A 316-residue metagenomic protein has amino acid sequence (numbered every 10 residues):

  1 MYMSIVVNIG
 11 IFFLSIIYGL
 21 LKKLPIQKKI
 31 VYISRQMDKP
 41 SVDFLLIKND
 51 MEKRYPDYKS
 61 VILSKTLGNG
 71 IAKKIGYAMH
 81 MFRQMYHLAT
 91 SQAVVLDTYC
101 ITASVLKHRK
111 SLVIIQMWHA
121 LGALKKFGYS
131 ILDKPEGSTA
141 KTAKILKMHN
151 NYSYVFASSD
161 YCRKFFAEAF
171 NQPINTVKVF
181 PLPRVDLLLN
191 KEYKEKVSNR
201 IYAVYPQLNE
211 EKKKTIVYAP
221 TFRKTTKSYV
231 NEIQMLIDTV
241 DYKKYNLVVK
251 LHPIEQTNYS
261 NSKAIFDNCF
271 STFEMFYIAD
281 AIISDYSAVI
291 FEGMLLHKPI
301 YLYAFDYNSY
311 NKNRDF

Functional and structural regions predicted by a protein language model:
M1-Y86: N-terminal pre-catalytic "stem/leader" segment of glycosyltransferase-like enzymes
I30-I33, H87-I101: Short N-terminal targeting/anchoring amphipathic segment
S41-D50, V177, P183-Y259: Conserved catalytic-core segment of nucleotide-activated headgroup transferases in glycan assembly
K48-R54, A89-T90, T102-I114: Glycosyltransferases and closely related glycan-assembly transferases that use nucleotide-activated donors
A78-A93, P253-F291, L295-L296: Donor nucleotide-activated moiety binding/catalytic core segment of transferases that use nucleotide-activated donors
V94-V95, S153-S159, I282-I283: A short beta-strand/loop micro-motif in the catalytic core of glycosyltransferases that engages the nucleotide-sugar
H108-K191, E195: Active-site-proximal region of nucleotide-activated glycan assembly enzymes, centered on histidine/acidic-rich loops
N261, A288-F316: Catalytic binding pocket for nucleotide-activated donors in carbohydrate/polymer assembly enzymes
